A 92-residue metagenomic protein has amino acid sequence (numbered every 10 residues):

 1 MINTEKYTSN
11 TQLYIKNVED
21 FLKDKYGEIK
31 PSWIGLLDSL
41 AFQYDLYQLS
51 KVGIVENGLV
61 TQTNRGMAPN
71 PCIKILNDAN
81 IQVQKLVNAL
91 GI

Functional and structural regions predicted by a protein language model:
M1-C72: Extended, surface-exposed interaction regions
I2, Y26, Q82-I92: Alpha-helix capping/hinge segments and adjacent helical runs
A41, D45-Q48, K74-N77, I81-Q84 (+1 more regions): Generic structural signal for well-ordered, non-transmembrane alpha-helical segments in soluble/cytosolic regions
